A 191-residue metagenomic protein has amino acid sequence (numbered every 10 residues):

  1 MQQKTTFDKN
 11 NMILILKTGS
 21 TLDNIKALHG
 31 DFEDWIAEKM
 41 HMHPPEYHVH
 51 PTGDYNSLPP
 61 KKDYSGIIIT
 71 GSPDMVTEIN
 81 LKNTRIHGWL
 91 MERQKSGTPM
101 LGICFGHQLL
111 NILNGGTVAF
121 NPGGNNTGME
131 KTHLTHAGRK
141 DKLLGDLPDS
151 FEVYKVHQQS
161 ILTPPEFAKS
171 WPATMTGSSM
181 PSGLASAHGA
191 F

Functional and structural regions predicted by a protein language model:
M1-G88, Q94-S96: N-terminal beta1-alpha1 cap of cysteine-dependent amidohydrolase-like domains
Q2-K4, E38, D54-P59, L90-M91 (+4 more regions): Short, flexible, glycine/charge-rich loop motifs used to bind or transfer phosphoryl groups or to couple energy/partner
L14-L16, H48-H50, I68, L101 (+3 more regions): Hydrophobic/aromatic beta-strand patches that form the interior of the parallel beta-sheet core in alpha/beta enzyme
H43, W89, S96-G97, S150 (+2 more regions): Structured helix-beta-strand junction loops
P51, G106, Q159: Catalytic metal-binding/acid-base residues of hydrolase active sites
S57-D63, L110-N111, L162-P165, S182-G183: Short loop/helix-cap segments at secondary-structure boundaries that form the rim of catalytic
P73-G138: Cysteine-nucleophile active-site neighborhood
G115-F191: Pocket-forming structural segment of enzyme catalytic cores
